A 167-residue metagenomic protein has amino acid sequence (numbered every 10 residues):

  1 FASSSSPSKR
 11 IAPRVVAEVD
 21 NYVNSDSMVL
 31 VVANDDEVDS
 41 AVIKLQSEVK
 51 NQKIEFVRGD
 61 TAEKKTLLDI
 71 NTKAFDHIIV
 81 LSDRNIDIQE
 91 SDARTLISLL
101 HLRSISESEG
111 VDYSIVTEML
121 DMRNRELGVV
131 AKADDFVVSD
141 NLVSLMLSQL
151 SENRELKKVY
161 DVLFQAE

Functional and structural regions predicted by a protein language model:
F1-E167: Cytosolic regulatory regions of ion transport systems
